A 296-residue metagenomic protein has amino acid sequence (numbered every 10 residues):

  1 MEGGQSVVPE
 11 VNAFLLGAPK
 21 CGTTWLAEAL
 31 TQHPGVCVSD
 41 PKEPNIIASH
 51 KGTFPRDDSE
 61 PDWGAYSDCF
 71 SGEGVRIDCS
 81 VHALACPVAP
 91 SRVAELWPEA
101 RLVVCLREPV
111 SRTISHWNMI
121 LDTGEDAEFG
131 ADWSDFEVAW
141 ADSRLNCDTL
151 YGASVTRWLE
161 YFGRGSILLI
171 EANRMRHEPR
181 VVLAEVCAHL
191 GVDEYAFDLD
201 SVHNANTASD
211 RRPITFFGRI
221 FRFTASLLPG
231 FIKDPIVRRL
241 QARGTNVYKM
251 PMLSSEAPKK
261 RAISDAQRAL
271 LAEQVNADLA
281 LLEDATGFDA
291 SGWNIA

Functional and structural regions predicted by a protein language model:
M1-L84, E95-A100, C105, V110-H116 (+1 more regions): PAPS-dependent sulfotransferase catalytic core
F14, W25, R92, R101 (+3 more regions): Amphipathic alpha-helical recognition patches that constitute DNA-binding helices
K51, F136-N146, K259-Q267: Surface-exposed cleft-lining segments at the edges of enzyme active sites
D58-A65, H82-V88, N146-S154, E178 (+3 more regions): Soluble or luminal CAZymes and related metallo-dependent hydrolases
V88-S91, E99-V104, S111-R174, V181-E185 (+1 more regions): PAPS-dependent sulfotransferase catalytic domain
T156, E160-A269, F288-A296: The conserved 3'-phosphoadenosine-5'-phosphosulfate
